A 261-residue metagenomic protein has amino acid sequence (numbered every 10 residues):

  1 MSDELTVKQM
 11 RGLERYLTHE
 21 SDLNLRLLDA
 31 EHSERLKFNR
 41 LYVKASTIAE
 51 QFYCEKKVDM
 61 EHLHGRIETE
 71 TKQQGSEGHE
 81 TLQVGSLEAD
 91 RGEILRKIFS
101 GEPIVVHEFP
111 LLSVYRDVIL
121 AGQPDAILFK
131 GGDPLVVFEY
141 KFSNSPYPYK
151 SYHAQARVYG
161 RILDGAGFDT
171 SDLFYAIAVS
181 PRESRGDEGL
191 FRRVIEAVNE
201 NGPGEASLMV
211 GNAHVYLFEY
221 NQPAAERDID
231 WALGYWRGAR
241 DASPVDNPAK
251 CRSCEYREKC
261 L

Functional and structural regions predicted by a protein language model:
M1-L135, N144, A154: Metal-dependent nuclease catalytic cores that hydrolyze phosphodiester bonds in DNA/RNA, characterized by
E4-T18, D22-L36, Y115-D117, G165-L261: Metal-dependent nuclease catalytic regions and adjoining charged, substrate-binding loops involved in nucleic-acid end
H79-T81, V158, F191-I195: Juxtamembrane/interface motifs at transmembrane-helix termini
L120, K150-H153, R157, E219-E226: Short, amphipathic alpha-helical segments
V136-E139, S207: Short acidic, glycine/tyrosine-flanked loop/strand segments centered on an H-E-D-like triad
F138-K141, N212: A short small-residue
Y140-P148: Short beta-strand-loop-alpha-helix junction that forms the active-site gateway of nucleic-acid-processing nucleases
Y149-Y175: Metal-dependent nuclease catalytic cores in nucleic-acid-processing enzymes, especially RNase H-like/related
